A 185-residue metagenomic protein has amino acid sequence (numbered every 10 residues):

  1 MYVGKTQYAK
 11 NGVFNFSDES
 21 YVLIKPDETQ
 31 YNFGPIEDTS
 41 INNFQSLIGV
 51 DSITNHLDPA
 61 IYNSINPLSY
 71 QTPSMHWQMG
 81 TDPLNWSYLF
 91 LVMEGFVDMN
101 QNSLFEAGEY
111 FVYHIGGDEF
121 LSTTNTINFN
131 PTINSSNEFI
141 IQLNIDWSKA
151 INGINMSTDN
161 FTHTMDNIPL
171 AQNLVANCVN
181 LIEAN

Functional and structural regions predicted by a protein language model:
M1-N185: A short, solvent-exposed, low-complexity linear motif enriched for acidic/polar residues with Pro/Gly/Ser/Thr
